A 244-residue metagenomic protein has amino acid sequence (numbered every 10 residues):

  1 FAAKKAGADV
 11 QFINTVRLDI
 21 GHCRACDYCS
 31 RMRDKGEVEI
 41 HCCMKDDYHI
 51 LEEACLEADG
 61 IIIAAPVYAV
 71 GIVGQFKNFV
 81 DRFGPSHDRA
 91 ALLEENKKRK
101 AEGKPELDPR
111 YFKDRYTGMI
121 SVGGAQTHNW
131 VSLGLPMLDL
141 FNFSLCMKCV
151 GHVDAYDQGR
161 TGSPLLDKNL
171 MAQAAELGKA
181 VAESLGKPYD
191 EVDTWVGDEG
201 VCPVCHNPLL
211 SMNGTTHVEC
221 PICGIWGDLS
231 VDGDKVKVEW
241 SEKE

Functional and structural regions predicted by a protein language model:
F1-D88, A172, A182, G186-E244: N-terminal beta1-alpha1-beta2 submodule of the flavodoxin-like/Rossmannoid cofactor-binding fold
F12, E37-E191: Long, charged N-terminal interaction/targeting segments
